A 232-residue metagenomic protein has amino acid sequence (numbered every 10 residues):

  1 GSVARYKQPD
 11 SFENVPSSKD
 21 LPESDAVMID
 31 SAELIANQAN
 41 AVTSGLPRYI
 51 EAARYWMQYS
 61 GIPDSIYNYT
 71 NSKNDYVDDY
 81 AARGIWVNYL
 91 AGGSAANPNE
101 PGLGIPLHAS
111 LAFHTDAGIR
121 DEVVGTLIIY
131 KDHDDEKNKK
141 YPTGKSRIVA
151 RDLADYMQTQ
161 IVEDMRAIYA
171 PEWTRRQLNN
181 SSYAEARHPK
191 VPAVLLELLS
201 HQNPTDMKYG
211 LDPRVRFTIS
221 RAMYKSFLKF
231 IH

Functional and structural regions predicted by a protein language model:
G1-V124: Catalytic-core regions of hydrolytic enzymes
I35-S44, Y69-V77, P98, K139-I148 (+2 more regions): Second-shell loop/turn segments in exported
T43-M57, A112, V124-Q158: Metal-dependent peptidase/peptidase-like ectodomains
E51-P63, T159-E163, R187-P192: Glycine-rich, acidic and aromatic/proline-enriched surface loops and short helix-turn segments that act as binding
E51-Y55, I85, Y89, R151 (+6 more regions): Solvent-exposed, polar/charged alpha-helical surfaces in well-ordered, non-transmembrane soluble domains, broadly
G61-P63, N88-A95, I129-E136, V162-A167: Short regulatory "switch" loops immediately downstream of catalytic or recognition motifs within protein catalytic
S110-K139, I168-H232: Active-site-adjacent mobile loop/cap segments within catalytic or ligand-binding domains
S146-N179, R187: Active-site-adjacent substrate-binding region of metalloamidase/peptidase-like peptide-processing proteins
